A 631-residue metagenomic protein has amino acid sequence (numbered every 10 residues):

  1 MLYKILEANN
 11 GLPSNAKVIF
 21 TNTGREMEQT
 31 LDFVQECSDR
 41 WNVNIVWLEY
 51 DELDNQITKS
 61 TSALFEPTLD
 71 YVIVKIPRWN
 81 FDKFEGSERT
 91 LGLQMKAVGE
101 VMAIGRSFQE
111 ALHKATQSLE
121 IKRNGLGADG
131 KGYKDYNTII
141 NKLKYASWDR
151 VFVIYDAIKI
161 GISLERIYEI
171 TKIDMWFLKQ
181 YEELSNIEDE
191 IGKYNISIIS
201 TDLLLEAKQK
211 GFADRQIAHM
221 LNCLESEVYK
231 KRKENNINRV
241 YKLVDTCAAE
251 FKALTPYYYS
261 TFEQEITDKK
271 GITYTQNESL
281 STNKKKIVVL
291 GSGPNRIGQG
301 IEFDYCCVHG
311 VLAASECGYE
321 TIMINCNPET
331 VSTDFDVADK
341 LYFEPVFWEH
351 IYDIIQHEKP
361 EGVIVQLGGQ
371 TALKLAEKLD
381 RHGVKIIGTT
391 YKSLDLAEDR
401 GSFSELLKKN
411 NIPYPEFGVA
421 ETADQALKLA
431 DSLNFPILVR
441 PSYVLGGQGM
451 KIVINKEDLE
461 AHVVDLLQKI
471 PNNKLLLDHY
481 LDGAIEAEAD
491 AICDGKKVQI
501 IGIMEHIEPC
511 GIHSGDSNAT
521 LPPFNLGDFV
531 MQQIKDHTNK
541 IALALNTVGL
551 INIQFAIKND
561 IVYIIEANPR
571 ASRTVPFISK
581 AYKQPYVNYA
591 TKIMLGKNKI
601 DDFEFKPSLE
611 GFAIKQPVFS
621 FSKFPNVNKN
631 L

Functional and structural regions predicted by a protein language model:
M1-I57: ATP-dependent adenylation/nucleotidyltransferase module used to activate substrates
T21, L48-Y50, I324, T389 (+2 more regions): Conserved beta-strand termini and adjacent loop/short-helix elements that scaffold enzyme active sites in alpha/beta
N55, H219-T255, N455, H462: Amphipathic alpha-helical
N55-G211, E234-R239, S279-S281, K285 (+8 more regions): ATP-dependent carboxylate activation and anion-phosphoryl transfer catalytic cores that bind Mg-ATP to form
R166-I167, Q216-A218: Short alpha-helical "recognition helix" segments of helix-turn-helix
K230-K233, K242-I412, E421-K428: ATP-binding N-terminal substructure of ATP-dependent carboxylate-amine bond-forming enzymes
K428-L438: Acidic/histidine-enriched active-site and ligand-binding environments that engage anionic O-linkages
